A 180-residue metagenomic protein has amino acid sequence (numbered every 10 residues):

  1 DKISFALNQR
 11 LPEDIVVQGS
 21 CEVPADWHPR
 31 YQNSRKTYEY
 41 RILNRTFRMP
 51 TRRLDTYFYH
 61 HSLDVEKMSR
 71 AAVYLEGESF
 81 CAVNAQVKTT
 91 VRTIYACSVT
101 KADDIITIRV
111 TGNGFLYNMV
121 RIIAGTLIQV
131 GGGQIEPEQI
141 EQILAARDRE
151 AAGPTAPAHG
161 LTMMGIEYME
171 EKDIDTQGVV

Functional and structural regions predicted by a protein language model:
D1-V180: Structured-RNA-binding interfaces characteristic of tRNA pseudouridine synthases
